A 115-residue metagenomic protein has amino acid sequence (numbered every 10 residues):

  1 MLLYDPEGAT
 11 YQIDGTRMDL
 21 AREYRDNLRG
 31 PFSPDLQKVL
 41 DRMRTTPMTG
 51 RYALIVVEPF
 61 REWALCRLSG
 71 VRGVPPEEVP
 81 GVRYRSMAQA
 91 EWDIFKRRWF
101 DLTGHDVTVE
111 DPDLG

Functional and structural regions predicted by a protein language model:
M1-A64: Short N-terminal "domain-start" leader segments that mark the transition from disordered tails or signal peptides into
G8, G15, G30, G50 (+4 more regions): Residue-identity detector for glycine
I13, R42-T45, R67-P76, H105: Residue-level signal for well-ordered alpha-helical segments
M18-G30, D101-G115: Short, mixed-charge low-complexity intrinsically disordered segments
R51-P80, D111-D113: Short aromatic-glycine-(Arg/Gly/Cys) micro-motifs in beta-strand/loop hairpins
V71-E110: Short, compact, well-ordered microdomains
